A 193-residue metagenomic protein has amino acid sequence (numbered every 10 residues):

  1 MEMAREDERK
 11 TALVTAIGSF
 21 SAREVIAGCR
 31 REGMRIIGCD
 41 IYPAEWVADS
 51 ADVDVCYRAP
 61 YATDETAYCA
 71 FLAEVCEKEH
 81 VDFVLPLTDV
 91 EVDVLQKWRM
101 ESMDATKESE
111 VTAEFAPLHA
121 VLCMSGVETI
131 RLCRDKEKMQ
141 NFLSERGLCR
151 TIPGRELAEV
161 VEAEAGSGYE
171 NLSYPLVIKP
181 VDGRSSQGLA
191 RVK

Functional and structural regions predicted by a protein language model:
M1, G126-V127, K193: Short intrinsically disordered, low-complexity coil segments enriched in acidic
M1-C123: ATP-binding N-terminal substructure of ATP-dependent carboxylate-amine bond-forming enzymes
F20, A62-T63, V127-L132, L157: Short histidine/acidic/glycine/proline-rich micro-motifs that form metal- and phosphate-coordinating active-site loops
D89, V127, V181: Histidine-centered beta-alpha loop that forms part of the nucleotide-sugar donor binding/catalytic region in diverse
M103, I130-K193: Active-site nucleotide/adenylate-binding loops and adjacent lid/helix of ATP-dependent enzymes
C123-M124, I178: General beta-strand structural signal in soluble alpha/beta enzymes
